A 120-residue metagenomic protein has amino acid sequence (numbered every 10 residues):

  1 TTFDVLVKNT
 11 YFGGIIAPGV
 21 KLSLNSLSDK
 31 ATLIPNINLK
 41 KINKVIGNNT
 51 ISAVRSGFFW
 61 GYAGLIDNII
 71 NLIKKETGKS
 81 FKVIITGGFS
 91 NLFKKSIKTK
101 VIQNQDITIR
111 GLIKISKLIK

Functional and structural regions predicted by a protein language model:
T1-D4, L22-L24, L92-K94: Short, well-ordered, mixed-charge alpha-helical segments that flank or form enzyme active sites
T1-Y11, L27, L112: Gly/Thr-rich phosphate-binding beta-strand-loop-beta motif of the actin/hexokinase/Hsp70
D4, I16, I84-T86: Short beta-strand segments
V7-F12, I97-Q105: A glycine- and small-aliphatic-rich helix-loop capping segment at beta-alpha/alpha-beta transitions that lines
G13-R55, W60, I115, I119: Glycine-rich phosphate-binding loop plus the immediately following alpha-helix
P18-V20, G87-S90: Glycine-rich beta-alpha junction loops
T32, F59, N91, V101-K120: Glycine-rich phosphate-binding/hydrolytic loop that grips phosphoryl groups
I42-K82, F89, K94, K100-V101: Adenine-nucleotide phosphate-binding core of ATP-dependent small-molecule kinases
